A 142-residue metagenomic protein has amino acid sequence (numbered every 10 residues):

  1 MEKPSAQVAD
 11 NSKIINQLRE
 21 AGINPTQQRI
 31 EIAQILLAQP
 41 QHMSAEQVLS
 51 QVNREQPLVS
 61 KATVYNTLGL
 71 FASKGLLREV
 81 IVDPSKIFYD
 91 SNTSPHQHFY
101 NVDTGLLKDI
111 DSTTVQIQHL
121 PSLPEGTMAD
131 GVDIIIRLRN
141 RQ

Functional and structural regions predicted by a protein language model:
D10-G22: Short, Lys/Arg-enriched N-terminal segment that forms or immediately precedes the first helix of a structured domain
I23, L37-P40, R54-E55: Short helix-capping/hinge SLiMs at alpha-helix to coil transitions
I30-I35: Pre-recognition alpha-helix immediately N-terminal to the DNA-recognition helix within helix-turn-helix or winged-helix
Q47-N53: A short acidic, leucine-rich amphipathic alpha-helix
V64-F71: Basic amphipathic alpha-helical segments that dock to polyanions
S73-Q142: Non-DNA-binding regulatory cores of transcription-related proteins, predominantly C-terminal effector-binding
